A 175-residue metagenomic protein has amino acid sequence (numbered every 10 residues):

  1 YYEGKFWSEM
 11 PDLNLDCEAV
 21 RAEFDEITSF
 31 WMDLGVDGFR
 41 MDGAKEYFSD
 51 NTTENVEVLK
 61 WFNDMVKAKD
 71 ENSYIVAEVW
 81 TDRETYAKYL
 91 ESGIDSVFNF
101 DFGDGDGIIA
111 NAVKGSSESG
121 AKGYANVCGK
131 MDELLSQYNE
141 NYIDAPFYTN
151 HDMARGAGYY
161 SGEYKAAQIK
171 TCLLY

Functional and structural regions predicted by a protein language model:
Y1-L34, A44: Active-site-adjacent "subsite" loops/lids of carbohydrate-active enzymes
P11-C17, A44-Y47, R155-K165: Active-site rim elements
E26-I27, R40-E140, D144, E163 (+1 more regions): Active-site-proximal helices and loops of the catalytic beta/alpha 8
D37: Short acidic/polar active-site loop segments enriched in Thr and Asp
Y148: Short, acidic, Ser/Thr-enriched surface-loop or helix-capping motifs
Q168: Conserved interdomain hinge at the start of the Helicase C-terminal
